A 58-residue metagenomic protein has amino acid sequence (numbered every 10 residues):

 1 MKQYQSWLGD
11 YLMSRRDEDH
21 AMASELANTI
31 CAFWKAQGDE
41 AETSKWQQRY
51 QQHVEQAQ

Functional and structural regions predicted by a protein language model:
M1-N28: N-terminal acidic leader/helix
H20-Q58: Short, charge-rich amphipathic interface segments used for partner binding and complex assembly
